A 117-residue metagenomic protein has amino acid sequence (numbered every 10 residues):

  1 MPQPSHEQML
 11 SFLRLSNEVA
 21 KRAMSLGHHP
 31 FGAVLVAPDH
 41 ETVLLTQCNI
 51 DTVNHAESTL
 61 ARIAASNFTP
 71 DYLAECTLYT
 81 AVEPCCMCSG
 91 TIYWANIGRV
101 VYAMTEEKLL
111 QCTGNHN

Functional and structural regions predicted by a protein language model:
P4-L26: Short, basic/aromatic recognition patches
S16, A20-A23, A33, L60 (+1 more regions): Small-residue (primarily alanine) positions within well-ordered alpha-helices, especially packing/interaction faces
G27-H28, N96: Glycine-centered short loops/turns at secondary-structure junctions
H29-P30, T52: Histidine- and aromatic-rich ligand-binding microenvironments
F31-E41: Short beta-strand scaffold segments in enzyme catalytic cores
L45-N117: Zn2+-dependent cytidine deaminase-like catalytic core
